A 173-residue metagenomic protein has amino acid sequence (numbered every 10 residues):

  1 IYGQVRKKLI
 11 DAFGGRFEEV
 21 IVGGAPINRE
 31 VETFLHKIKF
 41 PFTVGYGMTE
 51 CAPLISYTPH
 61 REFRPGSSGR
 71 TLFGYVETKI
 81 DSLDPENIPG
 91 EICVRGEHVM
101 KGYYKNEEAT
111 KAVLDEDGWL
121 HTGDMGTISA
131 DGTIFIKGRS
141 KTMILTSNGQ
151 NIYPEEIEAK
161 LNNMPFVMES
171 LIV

Functional and structural regions predicted by a protein language model:
I1-R64, E77, M168: Gly/Ser/Thr-rich phosphate-binding loop
G24, T78, G132, L161: Residue-level signal for inorganic ion chemistry
G66-L72, E116-D117: Short Gly/Pro-enriched turn/cap motifs at secondary-structure boundaries
K79, D84-T146: Conserved ATP-binding/catalytic segment of the ANL
L161-V173: Short acidic amphipathic segments
